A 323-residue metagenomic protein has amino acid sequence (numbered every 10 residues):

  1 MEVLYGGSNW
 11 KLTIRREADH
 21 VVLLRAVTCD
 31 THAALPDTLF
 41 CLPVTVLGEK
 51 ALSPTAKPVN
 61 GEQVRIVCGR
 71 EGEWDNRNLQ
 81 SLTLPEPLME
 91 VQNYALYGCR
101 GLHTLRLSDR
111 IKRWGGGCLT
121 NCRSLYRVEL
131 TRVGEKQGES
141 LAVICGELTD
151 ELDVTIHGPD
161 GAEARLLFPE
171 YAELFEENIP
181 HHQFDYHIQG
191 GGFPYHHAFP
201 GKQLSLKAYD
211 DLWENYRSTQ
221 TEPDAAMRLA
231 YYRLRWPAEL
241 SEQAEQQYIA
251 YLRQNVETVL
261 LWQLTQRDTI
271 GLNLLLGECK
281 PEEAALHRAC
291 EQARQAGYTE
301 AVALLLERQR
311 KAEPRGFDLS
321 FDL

Functional and structural regions predicted by a protein language model:
E2-H20, V27-T45, A56-E90, R100-R113 (+3 more regions): Structural signature of tandem-repeat unit edges
L47-E49: Extracellular beta-strand-rich solenoid/capping regions of secreted or surface-exposed proteins that bind or remodel
T55, N215, T219, P237 (+4 more regions): Residue-level signature of the C-terminal ends
S241-N255, K280-H287, E300, R310-D322: Ankyrin repeat arrays, specifically the small/polar loop and inter-repeat linker segments at the C-terminal end of each
G271-L276, L305: Conserved hydrophobic site in ankyrin repeats
